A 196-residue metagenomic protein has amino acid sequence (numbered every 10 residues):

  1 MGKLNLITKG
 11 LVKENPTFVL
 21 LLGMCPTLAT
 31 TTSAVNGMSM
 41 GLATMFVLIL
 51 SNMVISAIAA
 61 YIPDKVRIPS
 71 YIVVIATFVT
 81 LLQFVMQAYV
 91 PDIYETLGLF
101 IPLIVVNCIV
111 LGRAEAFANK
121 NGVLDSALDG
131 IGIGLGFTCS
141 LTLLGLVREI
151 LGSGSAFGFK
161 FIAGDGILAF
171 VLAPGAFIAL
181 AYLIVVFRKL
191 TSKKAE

Functional and structural regions predicted by a protein language model:
N5, D125-E196: C-terminal transmembrane helix-loop-helix hairpin of multi-pass membrane proteins
I7-T17: N-terminal membrane topogenic signal
L22-L28, T44-M45, I49, A76-Q83 (+3 more regions): Hydrophobic core segments of alpha-helical transmembrane domains in multi-pass membrane transport and ion-translocation
A34-L50, Y94-V105, P174: Structural signature of hydrophobic alpha-helical transmembrane segments
V35-N52, S56-V73: Loop-to-helix transition at the N-terminal end of transmembrane alpha-helices
S51-D64, L111-N121, V186-R188: C-terminal ends of transmembrane helices
P63-I75, T96-P102, S126-D129: Cytoplasmic-side transmembrane-helix entry/capping segments in multi-pass membrane proteins
L81-T96: Transmembrane alpha-helix boundary signature
